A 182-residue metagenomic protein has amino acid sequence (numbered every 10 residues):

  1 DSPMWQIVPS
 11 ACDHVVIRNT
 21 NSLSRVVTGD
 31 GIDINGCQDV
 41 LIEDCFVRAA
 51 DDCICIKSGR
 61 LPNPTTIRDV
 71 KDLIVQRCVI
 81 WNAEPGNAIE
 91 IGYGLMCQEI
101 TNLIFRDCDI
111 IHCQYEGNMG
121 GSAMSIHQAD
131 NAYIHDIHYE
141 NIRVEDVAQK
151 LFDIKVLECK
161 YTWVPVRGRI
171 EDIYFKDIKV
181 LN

Functional and structural regions predicted by a protein language model:
D1-N182: Extracellular/periplasmic carbohydrate-active domains that bind, remodel, or depolymerize complex polysaccharides
